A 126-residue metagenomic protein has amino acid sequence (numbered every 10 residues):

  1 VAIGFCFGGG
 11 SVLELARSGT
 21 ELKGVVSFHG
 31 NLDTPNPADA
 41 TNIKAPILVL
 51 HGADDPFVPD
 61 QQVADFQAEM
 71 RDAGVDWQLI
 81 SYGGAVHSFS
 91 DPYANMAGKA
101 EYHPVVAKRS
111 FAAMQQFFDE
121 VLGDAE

Functional and structural regions predicted by a protein language model:
V1-N42: Primarily recognizes the serine-hydrolase "nucleophile elbow" in alpha/beta-hydrolase and SGNH/GDSL folds
F7-S11, Q62, F66, A85 (+2 more regions): Stable alpha-helical elements in mature extracytoplasmic
E21-G24, K44-P46, A73-Q78: Loop/turn elements at helix/coil->beta-strand transitions in domains of secreted/extracellular proteins
F28-N31, A53, A85: Active-site pre-Tyr helix/loop in NAD(P)-dependent dehydrogenases
L32-A38, P56-F57, S88-S90: A short beta-to-alpha transition loop/helix N-cap that caps and shapes the active-site region
I43, V49-H51, D55: Short beta-strand/loop motif that positions the catalytic acidic residue of the alpha/beta-hydrolase fold
P59-M70, Q78: Short alpha-helix in the alpha/beta-hydrolase fold that links the catalytic acid
R71-E126: C-terminal catalytic histidine-bearing segment of alpha/beta-hydrolase fold enzymes
